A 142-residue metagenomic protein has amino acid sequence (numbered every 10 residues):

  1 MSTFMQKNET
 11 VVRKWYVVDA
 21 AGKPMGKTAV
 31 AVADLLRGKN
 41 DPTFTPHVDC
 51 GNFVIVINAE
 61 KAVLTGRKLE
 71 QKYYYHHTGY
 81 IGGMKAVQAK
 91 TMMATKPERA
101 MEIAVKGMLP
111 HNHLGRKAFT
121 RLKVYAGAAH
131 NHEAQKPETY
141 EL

Functional and structural regions predicted by a protein language model:
M1-I103, H113, N131-L142: Ribosome large-subunit tunnel/peptidyl-transferase-proximal elements
E102, L109-Y125, H130-N131: C-terminal structural segments of small proteins and small subunits
